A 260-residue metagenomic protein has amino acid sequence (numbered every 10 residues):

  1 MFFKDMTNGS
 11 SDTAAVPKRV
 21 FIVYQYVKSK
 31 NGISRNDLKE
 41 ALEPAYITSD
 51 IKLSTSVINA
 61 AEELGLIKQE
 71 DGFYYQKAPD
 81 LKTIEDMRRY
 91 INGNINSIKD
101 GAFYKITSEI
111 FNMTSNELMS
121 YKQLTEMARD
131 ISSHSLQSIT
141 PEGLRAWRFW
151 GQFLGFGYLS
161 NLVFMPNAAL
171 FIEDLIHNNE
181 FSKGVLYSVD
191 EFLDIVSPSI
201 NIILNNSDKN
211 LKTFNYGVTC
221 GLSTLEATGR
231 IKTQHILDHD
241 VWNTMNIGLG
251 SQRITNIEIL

Functional and structural regions predicted by a protein language model:
M1-L260: Donor-sugar nucleotide-binding helix/loop cap in glycosyltransferases
